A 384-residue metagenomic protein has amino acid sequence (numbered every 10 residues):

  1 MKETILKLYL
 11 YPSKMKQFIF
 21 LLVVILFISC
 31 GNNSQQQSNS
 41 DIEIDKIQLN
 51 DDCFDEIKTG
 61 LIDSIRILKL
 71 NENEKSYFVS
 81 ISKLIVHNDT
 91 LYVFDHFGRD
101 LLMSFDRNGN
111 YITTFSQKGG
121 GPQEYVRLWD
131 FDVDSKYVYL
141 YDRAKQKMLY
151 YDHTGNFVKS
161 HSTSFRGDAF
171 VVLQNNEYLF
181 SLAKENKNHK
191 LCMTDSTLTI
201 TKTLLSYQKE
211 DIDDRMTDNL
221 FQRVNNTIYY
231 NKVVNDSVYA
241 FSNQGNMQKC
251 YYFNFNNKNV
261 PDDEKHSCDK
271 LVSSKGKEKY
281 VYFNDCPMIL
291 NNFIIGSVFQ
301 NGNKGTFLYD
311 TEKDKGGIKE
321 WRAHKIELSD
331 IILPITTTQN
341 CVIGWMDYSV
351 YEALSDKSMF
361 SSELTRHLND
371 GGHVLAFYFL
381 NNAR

Functional and structural regions predicted by a protein language model:
I28-S29: C-terminal motif of bacterial Sec signal peptides marking the signal peptidase cleavage site
Q35-L70: Blade/loop signatures of beta-propeller domains
I65-D100: Beta-strand-rich domains and repeat architectures in extracellular enzymes and scaffolds, especially beta-propellers
N71-S76, N110-S135: Blade-loop segments of beta-propeller domains
E74, S116-E124, S162-D168, Y207-D211 (+2 more regions): Short coil/turn segments at the loop-to-beta-strand junctions that recur within blades of beta-propeller repeat folds
S80-K83, V126-D130, F165-L173, I212-L220 (+2 more regions): Repeated scaffold domains used in trafficking and secretory/extracellular systems, primarily beta-propellers
T90-D95, K136-D142, N176-A183, R223-K232 (+3 more regions): Short beta-strand elements that form the blades of beta-propeller/WD-repeat-like and other beta-sheet-rich scaffold
Y251-V272, E312-Q339: Conserved blade-ending motifs and adjacent loop-strand segments that build the rim/top face of beta-propeller domains
